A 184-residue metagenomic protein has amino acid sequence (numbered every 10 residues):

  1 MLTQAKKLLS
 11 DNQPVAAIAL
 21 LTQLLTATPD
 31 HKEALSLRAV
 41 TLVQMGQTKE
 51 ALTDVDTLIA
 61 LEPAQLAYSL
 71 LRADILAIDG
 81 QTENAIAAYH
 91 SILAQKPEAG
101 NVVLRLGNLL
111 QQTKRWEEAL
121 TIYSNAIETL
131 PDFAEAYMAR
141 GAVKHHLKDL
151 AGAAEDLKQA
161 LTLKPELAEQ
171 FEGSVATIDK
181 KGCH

Functional and structural regions predicted by a protein language model:
K32-E33, L66-A67, G100-N101, A134-E135 (+1 more regions): Helix-start (N-cap) detector for alpha-helical repeat units in TPR-like alpha-solenoids, especially tetratricopeptide
L37, L71, R105, A139 (+1 more regions): Canonical tetratricopeptide repeat
G152-H184: Terminal, low-structured helical/coil segments at or just beyond the last alpha-helical repeat
